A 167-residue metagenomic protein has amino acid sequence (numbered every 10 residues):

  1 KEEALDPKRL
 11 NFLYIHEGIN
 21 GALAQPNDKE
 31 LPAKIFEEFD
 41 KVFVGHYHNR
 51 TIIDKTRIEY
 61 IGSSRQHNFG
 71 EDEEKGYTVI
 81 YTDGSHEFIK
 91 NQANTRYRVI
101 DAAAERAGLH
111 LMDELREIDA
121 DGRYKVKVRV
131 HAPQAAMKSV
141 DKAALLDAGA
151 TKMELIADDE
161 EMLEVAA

Functional and structural regions predicted by a protein language model:
K1-K34, I100-G108: Binuclear metal-dependent hydrolase catalytic cores centered on His/Asp/Glu-rich metal-binding motifs
E3-R9, I35-E37, R116-Y124: Flexible, charged surface loops at secondary-structure boundaries
K8-L10, F39-D40, K55, A150: Short, well-ordered alpha-helix to beta-strand connector turns
R9-N11, T56-R57, G76, Y124: A generic secondary-structure signal marking the coil-to-beta-strand transition
F12-H16, F43, K127: Structural motif
E17-G18, G45-Y47, S63-R65, V130-Q134: Active-site metal-binding loops of divalent metal-dependent hydrolases
L23-G84: Conserved beta-sheet core of the metallophosphoesterase superfamily
T82-A167: Accessory, non-catalytic peripheral segments of nucleic-acid enzymes
